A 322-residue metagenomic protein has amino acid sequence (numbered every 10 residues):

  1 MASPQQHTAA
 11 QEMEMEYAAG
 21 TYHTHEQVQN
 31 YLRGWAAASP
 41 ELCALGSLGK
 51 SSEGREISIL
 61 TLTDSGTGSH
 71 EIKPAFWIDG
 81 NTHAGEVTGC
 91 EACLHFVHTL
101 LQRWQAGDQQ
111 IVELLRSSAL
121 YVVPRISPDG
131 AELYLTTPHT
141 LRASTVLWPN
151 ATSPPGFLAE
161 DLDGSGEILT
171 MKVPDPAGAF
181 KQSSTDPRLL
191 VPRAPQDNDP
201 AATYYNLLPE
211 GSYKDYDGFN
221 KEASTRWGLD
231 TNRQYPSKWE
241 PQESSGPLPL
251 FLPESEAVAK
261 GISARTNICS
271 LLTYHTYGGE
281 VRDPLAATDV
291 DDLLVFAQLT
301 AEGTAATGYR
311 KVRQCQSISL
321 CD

Functional and structural regions predicted by a protein language model:
A2-I57: Short glycine- and acidic-rich boundary segments immediately preceding or forming the N-terminal edge of structured
S3-T8, G49-S51, E113-E243: Surface-exposed loop and adjacent secondary-structure segments within mature catalytic domains
A44-L45, E56, A119-V123, D129 (+4 more regions): Metallocarboxypeptidase
S52, S65-T67, T82-V87, I126-A131 (+2 more regions): Solvent-exposed loop/turn segments at secondary-structure junctions within structured extracellular/periplasmic domains
G54, P74-F96, R125, Y274-H275: Short HxH-centered metal-ligating active-site micro-motif
E56-I78: Acidic/His- and Gly-rich active-site-bordering loop/insert found across diverse amide/peptide-bond hydrolases
H70-P74, V87-E91, E132-P138, V146 (+2 more regions): Short, solvent-exposed loop/turn and secondary-structure capping segments
V97-R116: Flexible, small-residue-rich helix->loop connector segments that border functional cores
